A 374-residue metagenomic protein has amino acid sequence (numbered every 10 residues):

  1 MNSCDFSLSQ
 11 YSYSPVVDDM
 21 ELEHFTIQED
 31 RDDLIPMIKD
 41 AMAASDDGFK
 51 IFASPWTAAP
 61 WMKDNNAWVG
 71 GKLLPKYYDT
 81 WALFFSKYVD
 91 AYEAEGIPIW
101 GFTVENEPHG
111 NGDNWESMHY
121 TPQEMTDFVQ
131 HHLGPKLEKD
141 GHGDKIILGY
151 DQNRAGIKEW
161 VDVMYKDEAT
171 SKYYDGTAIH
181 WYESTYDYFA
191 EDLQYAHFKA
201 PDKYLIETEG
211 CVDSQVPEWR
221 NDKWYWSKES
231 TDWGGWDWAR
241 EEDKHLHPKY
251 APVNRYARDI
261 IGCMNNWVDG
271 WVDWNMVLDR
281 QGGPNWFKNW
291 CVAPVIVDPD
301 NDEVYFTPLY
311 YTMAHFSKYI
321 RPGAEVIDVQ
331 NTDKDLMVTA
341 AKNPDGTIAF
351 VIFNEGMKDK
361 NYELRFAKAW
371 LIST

Functional and structural regions predicted by a protein language model:
M1-C4, S54-T57, V104-P108, Y150-N153 (+4 more regions): Active-site-proximal beta-strand/loop segments in catalytic clefts of secreted hydrolases
M1-W100, V104, N114, Y120-Q123 (+3 more regions): N-terminal catalytic cores of secreted or lumenal carbohydrate-active enzymes
D5-Q10, A59-N66, P108-D113, I157-E159 (+2 more regions): Short acidic/His/Gly/Ser-rich catalytic and metal-binding motifs that mark active-site loops of diverse hydrolases
A43-D46, G141-H142, E168-Y173, F198-A200 (+3 more regions): Extracellular/periplasmic catalytic domains that process cell-envelope and extracellular macromolecules
I51, F102, T177, C263 (+3 more regions): Conserved, mostly hydrophobic/aromatic
T80-G101, P108-E218, K223, S227-K228: Active-site neighborhood of glycoside hydrolase catalytic domains
E207-T312, D328-N331: Aromatic/acidic polysaccharide-binding cleft in carbohydrate-active enzymes
K318, V329-S373: Carbohydrate-binding surface patches
